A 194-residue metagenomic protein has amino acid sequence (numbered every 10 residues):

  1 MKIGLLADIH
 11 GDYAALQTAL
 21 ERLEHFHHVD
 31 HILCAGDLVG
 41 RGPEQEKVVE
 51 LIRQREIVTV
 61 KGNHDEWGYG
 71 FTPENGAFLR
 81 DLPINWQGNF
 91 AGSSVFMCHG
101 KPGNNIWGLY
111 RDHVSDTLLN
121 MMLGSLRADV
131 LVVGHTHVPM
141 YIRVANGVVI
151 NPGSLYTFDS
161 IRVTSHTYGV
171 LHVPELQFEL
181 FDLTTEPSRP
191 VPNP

Functional and structural regions predicted by a protein language model:
K2-H10, S94-K101, V149-G153: Active-site-proximal beta-strand elements of phosphoester/diester hydrolases
K2-N89: Core catalytic region of metal-dependent phosphoesterases/phosphodiesterases, especially metallo-beta-lactamase-like
H10-A15, V39-P43, D65-G70, G103-N105 (+2 more regions): Active-site environment of divalent metal-dependent phosphoester hydrolases
H25-H28, E74-R143: His/acidic metal-ligating clusters that form di-metal
K61-N63, K101, G153, H172 (+1 more regions): Residues at the C-termini of beta-strands that transition into short coil/loop
H113-F181: Conserved beta-sheet core of the metallophosphoesterase superfamily
E179-P190: Short, solvent-exposed aromatic-acidic interface loops
